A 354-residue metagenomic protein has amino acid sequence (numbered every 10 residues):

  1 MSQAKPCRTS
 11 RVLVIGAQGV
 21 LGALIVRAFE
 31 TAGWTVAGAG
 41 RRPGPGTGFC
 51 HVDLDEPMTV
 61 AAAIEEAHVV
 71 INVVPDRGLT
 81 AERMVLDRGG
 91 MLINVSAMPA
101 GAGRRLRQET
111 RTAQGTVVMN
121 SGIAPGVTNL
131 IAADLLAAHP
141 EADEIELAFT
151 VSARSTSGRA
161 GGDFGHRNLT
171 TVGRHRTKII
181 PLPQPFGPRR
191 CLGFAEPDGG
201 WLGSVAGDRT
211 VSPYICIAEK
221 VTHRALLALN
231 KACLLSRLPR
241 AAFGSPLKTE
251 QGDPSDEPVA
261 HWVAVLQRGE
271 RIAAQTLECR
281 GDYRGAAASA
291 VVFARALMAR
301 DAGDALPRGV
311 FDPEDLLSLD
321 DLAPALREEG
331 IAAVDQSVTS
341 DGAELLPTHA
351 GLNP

Functional and structural regions predicted by a protein language model:
V12-F29: N-terminal Rossmann NAD(P)H-binding glycine-rich loop of SDR-like oxidoreductase domains
G38-P43, L54: N-terminal Rossmann-fold cofactor-binding loop
D53-A67, D76: Conserved Rossmann-fold cofactor-binding substructure of NAD(P)-dependent oxidoreductases
A63, R77-V95: Rossmann-fold NAD(P) dinucleotide-binding segment
H68-V73, L92-N94: N-terminal Rossmann-like NAD(P) cofactor-binding module of classical short-chain dehydrogenase/reductase
S96-V117: Rossmann-fold NAD(P)-binding glycine/threonine-rich loop
A137-A274, R284: Active-site-lining helix/loop region of Rossmann-like oxidoreductase modules
A232-P354: C-terminal active-site/capping subdomain that shapes the small-molecule cofactor and substrate pocket of enzyme
